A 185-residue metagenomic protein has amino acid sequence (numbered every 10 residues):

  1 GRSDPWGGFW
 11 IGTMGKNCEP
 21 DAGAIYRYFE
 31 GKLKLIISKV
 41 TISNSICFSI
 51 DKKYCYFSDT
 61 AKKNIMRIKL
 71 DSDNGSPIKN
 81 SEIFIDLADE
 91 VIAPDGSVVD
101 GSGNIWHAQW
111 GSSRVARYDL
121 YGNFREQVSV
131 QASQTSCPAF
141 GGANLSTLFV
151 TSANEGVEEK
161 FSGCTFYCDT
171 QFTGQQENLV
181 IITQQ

Functional and structural regions predicted by a protein language model:
G1-F9, I36-C55, L87-N104, A132-T147 (+3 more regions): Beta-rich, blade/repeat-based domains predominating in secreted/periplasmic proteins but also intracellular
R2-I36: Hydrophobic alpha-helical segments and helix pairs
M14, T60, L70, W110 (+3 more regions): Short loop/turn segments immediately following the C-termini of beta-strands
P20-A22, K62, I78, S112 (+1 more regions): A detector of repeated loop/turn-to-beta-strand junctions in beta-rich toroidal repeat architectures
G23-Y26, N64-M66, R114-A116, C164-F166: A short loop-to-beta-strand structural motif that recurs across blades of beta-propeller domains
K32-S38, N80-L87, N123-V128: A short beta-strand motif characteristic of beta-propeller blades
K63-N64, I68, D86-N123: Loop/turn-rich, solvent-exposed surfaces of beta-rich toroidal or solenoidal domains
I68-S76, D169-Q175: Short loop/turn segments immediately following beta-strands, especially the blade-tip and inter-blade linker loops
